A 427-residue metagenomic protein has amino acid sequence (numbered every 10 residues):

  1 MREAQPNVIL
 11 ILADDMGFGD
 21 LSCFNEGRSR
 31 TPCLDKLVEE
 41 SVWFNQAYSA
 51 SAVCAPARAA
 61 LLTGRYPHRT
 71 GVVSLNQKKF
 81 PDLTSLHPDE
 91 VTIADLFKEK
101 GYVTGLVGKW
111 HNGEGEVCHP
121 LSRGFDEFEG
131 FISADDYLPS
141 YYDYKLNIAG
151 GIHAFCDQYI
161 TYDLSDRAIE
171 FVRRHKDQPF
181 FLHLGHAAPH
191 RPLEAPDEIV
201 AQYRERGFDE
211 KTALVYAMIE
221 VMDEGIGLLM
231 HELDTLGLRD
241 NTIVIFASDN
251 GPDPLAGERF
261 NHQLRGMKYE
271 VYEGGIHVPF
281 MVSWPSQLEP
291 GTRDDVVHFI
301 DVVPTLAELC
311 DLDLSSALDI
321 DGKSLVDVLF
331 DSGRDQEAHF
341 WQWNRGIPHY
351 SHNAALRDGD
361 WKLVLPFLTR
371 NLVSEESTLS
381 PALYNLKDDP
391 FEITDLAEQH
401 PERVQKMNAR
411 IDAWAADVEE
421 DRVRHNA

Functional and structural regions predicted by a protein language model:
M1-A382, P390-A427: Formylglycine-dependent sulfatase
N385: NUDIX/MutT-family hydrolases
